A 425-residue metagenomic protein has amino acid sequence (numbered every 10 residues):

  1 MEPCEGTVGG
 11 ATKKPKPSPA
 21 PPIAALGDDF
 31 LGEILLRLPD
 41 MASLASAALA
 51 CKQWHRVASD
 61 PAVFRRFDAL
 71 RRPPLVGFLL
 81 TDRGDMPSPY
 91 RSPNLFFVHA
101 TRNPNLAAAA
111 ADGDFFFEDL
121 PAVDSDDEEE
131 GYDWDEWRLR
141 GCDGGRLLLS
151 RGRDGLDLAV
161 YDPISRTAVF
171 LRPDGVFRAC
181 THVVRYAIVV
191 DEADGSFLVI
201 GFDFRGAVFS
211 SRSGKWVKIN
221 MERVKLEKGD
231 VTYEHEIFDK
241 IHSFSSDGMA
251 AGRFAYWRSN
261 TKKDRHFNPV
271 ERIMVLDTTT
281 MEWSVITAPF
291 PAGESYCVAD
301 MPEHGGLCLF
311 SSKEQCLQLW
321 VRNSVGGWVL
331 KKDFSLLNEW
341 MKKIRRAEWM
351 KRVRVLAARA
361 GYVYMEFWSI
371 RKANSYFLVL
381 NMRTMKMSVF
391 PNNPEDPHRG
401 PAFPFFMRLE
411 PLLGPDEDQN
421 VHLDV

Functional and structural regions predicted by a protein language model:
M1-V425: N-terminal entry/capping and adjacent linker segments that precede and initiate structured domains
